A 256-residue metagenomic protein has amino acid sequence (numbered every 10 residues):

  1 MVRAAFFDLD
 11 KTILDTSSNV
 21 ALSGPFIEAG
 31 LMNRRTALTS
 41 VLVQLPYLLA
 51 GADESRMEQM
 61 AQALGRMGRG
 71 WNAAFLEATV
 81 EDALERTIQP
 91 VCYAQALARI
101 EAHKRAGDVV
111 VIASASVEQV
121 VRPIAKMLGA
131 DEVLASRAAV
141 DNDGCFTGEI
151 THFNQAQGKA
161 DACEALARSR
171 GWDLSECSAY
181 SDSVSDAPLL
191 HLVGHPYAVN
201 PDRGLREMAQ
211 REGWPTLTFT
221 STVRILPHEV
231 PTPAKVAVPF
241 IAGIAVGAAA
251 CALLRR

Functional and structural regions predicted by a protein language model:
M1-D53: Active-site neighborhood of HAD-like aspartate-dependent phosphohydrolases
V2, A78, E85-R256: C-terminal cap/substrate-recognition subdomain and adjoining C-terminal extension of metal-dependent phosphatase-like
S18, A29-L31, E54-E58, A63-A73 (+4 more regions): Hydrophobic/basic alpha-helical segments enriched in Actinobacteria
N19-L22, L42, Q59-A61, E81 (+1 more regions): Acidic/polar active-site rim loop that often engages polyanionic ligands
R34, L38, R56, E229-A234: Structural motif marking the loop-to-transmembrane transition
L45-M60, N142-F146, C163: N-terminal-biased segments
Q59-A94: Metal-dependent phosphoesterase signature
